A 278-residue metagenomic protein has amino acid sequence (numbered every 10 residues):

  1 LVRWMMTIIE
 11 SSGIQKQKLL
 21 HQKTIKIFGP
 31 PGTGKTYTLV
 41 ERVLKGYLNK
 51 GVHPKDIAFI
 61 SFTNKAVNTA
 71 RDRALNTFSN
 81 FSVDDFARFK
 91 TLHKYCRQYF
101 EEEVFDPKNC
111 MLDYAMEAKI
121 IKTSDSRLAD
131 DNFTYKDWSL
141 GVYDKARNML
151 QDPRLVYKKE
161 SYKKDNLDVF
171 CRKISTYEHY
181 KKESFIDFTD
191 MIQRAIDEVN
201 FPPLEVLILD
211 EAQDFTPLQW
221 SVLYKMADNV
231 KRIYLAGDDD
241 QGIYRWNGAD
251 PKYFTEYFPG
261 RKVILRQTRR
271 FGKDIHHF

Functional and structural regions predicted by a protein language model:
L1-T33, Y37-V40, D56-A58, D131-I208 (+3 more regions): Accessory N-terminal region flanking or inserted into the helicase ATPase core in nucleic-acid motor proteins
G34, G46, C96, A212-L218 (+3 more regions): Catalytic P-loop NTPase motifs of RecA-like helicase/translocase cores
Y37-G51: Walker A/P-loop NTP-binding motif
R42-G46, A70, M226, F278: Hydrophobic residues on the short alpha-helix immediately C-terminal to a glycine-rich phosphate/catalytic loop
K45, L75-F78, D106, Y224-A227 (+1 more regions): Glycine-rich, phosphate-binding/catalytic loops in enzymes
P54-W138: Conserved P-loop NTPase-based nucleic-acid remodeling module centered on helicase motor cores
W220-F278: Conserved RecA-like helicase ATPase core segment that couples NTP binding/hydrolysis to strand translocation
